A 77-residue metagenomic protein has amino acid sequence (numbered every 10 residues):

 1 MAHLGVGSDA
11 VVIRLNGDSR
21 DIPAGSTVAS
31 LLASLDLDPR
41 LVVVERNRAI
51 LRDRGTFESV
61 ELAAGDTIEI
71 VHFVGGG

Functional and structural regions predicted by a protein language model:
M1-G76: Ubiquitin-like/PB1-type beta-grasp interaction modules and other compact soluble beta-rich domains
